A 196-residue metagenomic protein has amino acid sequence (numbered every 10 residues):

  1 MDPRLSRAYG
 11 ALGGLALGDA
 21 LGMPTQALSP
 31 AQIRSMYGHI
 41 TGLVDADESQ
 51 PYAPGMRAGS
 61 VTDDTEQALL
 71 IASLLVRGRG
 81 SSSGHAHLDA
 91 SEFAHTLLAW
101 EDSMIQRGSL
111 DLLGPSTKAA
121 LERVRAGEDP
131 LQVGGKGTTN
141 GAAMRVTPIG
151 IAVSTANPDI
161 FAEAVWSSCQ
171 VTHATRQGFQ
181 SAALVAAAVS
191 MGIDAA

Functional and structural regions predicted by a protein language model:
M1-A196: Structured, active/binding-site neighborhoods that engage oxygen-rich ligands
